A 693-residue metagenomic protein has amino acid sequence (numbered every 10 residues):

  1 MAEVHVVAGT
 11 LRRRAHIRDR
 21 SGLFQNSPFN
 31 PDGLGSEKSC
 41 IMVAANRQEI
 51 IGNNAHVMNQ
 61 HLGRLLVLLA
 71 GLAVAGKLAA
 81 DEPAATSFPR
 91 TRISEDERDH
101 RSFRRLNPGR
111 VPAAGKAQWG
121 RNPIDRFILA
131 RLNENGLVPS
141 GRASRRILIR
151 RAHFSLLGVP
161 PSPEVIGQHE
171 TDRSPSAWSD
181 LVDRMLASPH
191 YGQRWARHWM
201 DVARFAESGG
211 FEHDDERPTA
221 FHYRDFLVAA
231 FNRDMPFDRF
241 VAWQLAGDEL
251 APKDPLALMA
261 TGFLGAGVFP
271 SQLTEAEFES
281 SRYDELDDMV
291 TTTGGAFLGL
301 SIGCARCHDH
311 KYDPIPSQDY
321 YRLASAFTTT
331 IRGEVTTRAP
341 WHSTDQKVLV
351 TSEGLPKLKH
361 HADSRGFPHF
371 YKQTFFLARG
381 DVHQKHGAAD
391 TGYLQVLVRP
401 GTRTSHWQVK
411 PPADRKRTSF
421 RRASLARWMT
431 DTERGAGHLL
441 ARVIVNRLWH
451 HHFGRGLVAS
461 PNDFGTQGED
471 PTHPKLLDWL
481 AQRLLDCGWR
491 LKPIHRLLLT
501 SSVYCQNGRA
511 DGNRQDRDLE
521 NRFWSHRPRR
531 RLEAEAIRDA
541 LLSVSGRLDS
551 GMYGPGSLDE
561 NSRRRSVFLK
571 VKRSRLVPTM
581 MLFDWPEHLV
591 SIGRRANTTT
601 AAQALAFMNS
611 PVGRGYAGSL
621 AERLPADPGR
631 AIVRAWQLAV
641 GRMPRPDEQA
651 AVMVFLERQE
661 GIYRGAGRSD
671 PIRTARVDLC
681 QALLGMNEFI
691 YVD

Functional and structural regions predicted by a protein language model:
H5, H16-D19, N26, N30-D32 (+2 more regions): Intrinsic-disorder-associated, low-complexity terminal segments enriched in Asp/Asn/His/Tyr and depleted of Lys/Arg
A55-L66: Bacterial N-terminal signal peptides that target proteins for export
A80-A117: N-terminal pre-domain segments of enzymes
K116-R150, S155, V159-H190, R204-P252 (+7 more regions): Primarily short, surface-exposed interaction patches in extracytoplasmic proteins
E249-T351, M580, I592: Sequence context surrounding c-type heme c attachment/ligation sites in exported
L679: Globin-like tetrapyrrole-binding proteins
